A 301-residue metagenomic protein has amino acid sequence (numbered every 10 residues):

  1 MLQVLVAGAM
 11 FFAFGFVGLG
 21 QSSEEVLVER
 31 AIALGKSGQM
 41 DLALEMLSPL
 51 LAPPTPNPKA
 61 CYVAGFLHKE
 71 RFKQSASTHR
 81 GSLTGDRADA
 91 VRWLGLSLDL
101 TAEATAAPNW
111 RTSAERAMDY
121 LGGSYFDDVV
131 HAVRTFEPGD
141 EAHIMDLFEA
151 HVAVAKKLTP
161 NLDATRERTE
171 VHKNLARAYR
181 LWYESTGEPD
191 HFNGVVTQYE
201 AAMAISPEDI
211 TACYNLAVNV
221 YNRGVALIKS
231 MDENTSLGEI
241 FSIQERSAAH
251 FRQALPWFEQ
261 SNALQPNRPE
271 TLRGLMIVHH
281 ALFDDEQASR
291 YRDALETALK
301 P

Functional and structural regions predicted by a protein language model:
Q3-G15: Bacterial N-terminal signal peptides
G18-R92, L96-A107: N-terminal leader/linker segments that initiate helical-solenoid repeat arrays
D41, S48, A88, G95 (+7 more regions): Alpha-solenoid helical repeat scaffolds
L50-C61, L96-M118, V152-E170, S185-T186 (+2 more regions): Flexible helix-coil transition and linker loops at the boundaries of alpha-helical arrays
V63-A64, E167, N174, L181 (+3 more regions): Canonical tetratricopeptide repeat
H68-R116, Y120-G139, L181-T197, N222-W257: Short coil/linker segments at helix-helix boundaries
D232-P256, Q260-P301: Terminal, low-structured helical/coil segments at or just beyond the last alpha-helical repeat
